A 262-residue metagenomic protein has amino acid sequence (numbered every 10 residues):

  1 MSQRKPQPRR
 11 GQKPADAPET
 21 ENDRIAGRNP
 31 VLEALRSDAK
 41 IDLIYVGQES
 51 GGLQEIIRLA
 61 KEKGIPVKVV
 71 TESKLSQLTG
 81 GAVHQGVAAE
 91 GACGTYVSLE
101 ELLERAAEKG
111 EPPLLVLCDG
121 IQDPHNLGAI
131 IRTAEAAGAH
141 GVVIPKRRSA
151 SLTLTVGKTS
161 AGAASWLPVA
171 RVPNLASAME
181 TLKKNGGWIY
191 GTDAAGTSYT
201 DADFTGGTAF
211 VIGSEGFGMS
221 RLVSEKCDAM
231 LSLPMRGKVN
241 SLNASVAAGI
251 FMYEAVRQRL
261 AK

Functional and structural regions predicted by a protein language model:
M1-R105: N-terminal positively charged helical leader segments and presequences
G27, N126, A134, I189 (+3 more regions): Conserved RecA-like P-loop NTPase ATPase core
R36-A39, G51, R58, A107-T197: RNA substrate-binding interface of SAM-dependent RNA methyltransferases
S37-D38, A136, L154-A163, R221-K262: Structured adenosyl-cofactor binding patch, chiefly the S-adenosyl-L-methionine
T71, A92, D119, P145-K146 (+5 more regions): Short beta->alpha connector loops at strand-helix junctions that form conserved, small/polar/Pro-enriched
L78-C93, S160-A163, P168, T205-G213: Short basic, glycine-rich beta-strand/loop surfaces that mediate nucleic-acid
Y190-V239, N243: Active-site/ligand-binding-proximal alpha/beta "capping" segment
